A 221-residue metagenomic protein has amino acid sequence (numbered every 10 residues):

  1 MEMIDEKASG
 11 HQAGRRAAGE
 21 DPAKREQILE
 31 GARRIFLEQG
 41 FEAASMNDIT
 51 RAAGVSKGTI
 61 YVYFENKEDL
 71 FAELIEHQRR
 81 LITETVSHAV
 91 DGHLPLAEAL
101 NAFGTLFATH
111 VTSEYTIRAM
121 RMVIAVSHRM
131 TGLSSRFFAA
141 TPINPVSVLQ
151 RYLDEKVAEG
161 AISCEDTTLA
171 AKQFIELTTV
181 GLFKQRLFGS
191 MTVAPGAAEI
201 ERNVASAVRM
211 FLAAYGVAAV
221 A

Functional and structural regions predicted by a protein language model:
M1-R15, A102, L106, I143 (+3 more regions): C-terminal peripheral helix-coil segments that are non-catalytic and often amphipathic
M1-V55, Y63-D69, L94: Basic, helix-initiating cap at the start of DNA-binding domains
A23, Q27-R34, E38, A52 (+4 more regions): Alpha-helical structural segments
G58: Key DNA-contact positions within bacterial/archaeal DNA-binding proteins
V111-A139, F183-S190: Amphipathic alpha-helical segments used for helix-helix packing
S163, T167-A171: Membrane-interface starts of transmembrane alpha-helices
